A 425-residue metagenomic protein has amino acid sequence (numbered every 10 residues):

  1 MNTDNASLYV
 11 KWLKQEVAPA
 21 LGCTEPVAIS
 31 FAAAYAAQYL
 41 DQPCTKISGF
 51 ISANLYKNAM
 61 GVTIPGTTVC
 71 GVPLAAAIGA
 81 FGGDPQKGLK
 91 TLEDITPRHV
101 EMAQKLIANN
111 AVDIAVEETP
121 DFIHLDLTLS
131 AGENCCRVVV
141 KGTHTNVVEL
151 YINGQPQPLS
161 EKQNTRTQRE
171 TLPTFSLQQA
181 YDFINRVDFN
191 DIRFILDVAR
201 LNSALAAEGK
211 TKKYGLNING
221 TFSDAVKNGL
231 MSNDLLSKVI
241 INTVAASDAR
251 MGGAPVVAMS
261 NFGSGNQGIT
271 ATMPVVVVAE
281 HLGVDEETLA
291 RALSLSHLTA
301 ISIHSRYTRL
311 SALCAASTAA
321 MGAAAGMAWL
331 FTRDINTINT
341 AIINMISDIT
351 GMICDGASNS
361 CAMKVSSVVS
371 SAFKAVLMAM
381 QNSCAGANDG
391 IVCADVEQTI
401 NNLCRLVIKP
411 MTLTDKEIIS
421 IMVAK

Functional and structural regions predicted by a protein language model:
M1-V10, D41-L55, D234-G253, D285-I303 (+1 more regions): Acidic-glycine-rich active-site phosphate/pyrophosphate-binding loop
Y9-A18, N54-V62, R250-S260, A300-R309 (+1 more regions): Glycine/charged-rich beta-loop-alpha catalytic/anionic-binding loops adjacent to active sites
P19-Y35, V256-M273, C314-T318: Conserved phosphate/anionic-ligand binding catalytic regions in large, soluble enzymes, centered on
A20-T24, N54-L55, K141-T145, Y151-P156 (+6 more regions): A structural signal for small-residue-enriched, beta-sheet-centric alpha/beta enzyme cores and oligomeric scaffold folds
S30-L125, L129: Early transmembrane hairpin of solute transport permeases
A36-Y39, V278-R291, I301-S367, M380-A387: Hydrophobic alpha-helical bundle architecture
P43-I47, K87-L92, D113-A115, D191-L196 (+8 more regions): Flexible, glycine/charged-enriched surface loops at secondary-structure junctions
A108-G253, I419-K425: Signature of multi-pass transmembrane helix bundles
